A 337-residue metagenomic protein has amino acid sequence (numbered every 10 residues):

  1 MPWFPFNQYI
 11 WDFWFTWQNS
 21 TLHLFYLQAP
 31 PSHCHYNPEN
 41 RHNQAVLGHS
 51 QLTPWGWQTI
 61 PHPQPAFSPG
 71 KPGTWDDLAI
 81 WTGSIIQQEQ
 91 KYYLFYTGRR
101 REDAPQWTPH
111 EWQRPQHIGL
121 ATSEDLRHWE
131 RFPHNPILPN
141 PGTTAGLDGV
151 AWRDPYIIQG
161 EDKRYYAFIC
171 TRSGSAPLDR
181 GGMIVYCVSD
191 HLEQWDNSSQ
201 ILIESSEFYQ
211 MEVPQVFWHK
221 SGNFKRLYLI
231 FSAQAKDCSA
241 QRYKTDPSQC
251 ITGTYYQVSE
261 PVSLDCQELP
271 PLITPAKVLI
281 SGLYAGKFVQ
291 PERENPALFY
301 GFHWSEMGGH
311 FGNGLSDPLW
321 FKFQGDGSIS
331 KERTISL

Functional and structural regions predicted by a protein language model:
M1-L337: Carbohydrate-active catalytic/glycan-binding domains of CAZyme proteins, especially the secreted or lumenal ectodomains
